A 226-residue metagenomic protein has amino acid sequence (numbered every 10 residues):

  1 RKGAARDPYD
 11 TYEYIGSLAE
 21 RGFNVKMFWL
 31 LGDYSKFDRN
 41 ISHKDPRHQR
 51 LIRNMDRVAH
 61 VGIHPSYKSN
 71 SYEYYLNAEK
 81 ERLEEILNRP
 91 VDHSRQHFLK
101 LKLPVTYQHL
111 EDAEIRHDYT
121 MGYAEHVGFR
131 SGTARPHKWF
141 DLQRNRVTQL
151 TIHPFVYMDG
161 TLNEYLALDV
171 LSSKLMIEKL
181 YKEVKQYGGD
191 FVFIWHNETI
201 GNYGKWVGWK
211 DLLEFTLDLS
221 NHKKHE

Functional and structural regions predicted by a protein language model:
R1-H153, M158, L166-V192, N197-E226: Catalytic alpha-helical scaffold of carbohydrate-active enzymes acting on polysaccharides/glycoconjugates
N163: N-terminal/domain-start segments enriched in small and hydrophobic, helix-friendly residues, covering either
